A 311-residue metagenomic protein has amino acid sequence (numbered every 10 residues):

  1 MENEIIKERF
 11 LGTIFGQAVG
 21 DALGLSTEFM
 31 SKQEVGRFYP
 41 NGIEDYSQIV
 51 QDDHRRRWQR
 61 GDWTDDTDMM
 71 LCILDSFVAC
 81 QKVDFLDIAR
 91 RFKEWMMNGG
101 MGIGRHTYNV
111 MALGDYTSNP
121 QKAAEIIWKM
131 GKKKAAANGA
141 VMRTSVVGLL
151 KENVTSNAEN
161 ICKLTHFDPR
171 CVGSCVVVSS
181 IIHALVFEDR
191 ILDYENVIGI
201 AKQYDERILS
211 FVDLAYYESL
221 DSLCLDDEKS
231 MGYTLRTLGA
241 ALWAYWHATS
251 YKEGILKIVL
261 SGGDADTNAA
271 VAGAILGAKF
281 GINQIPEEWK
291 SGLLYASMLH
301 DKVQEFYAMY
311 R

Functional and structural regions predicted by a protein language model:
M1-R311: Structured, active/binding-site neighborhoods that engage oxygen-rich ligands
